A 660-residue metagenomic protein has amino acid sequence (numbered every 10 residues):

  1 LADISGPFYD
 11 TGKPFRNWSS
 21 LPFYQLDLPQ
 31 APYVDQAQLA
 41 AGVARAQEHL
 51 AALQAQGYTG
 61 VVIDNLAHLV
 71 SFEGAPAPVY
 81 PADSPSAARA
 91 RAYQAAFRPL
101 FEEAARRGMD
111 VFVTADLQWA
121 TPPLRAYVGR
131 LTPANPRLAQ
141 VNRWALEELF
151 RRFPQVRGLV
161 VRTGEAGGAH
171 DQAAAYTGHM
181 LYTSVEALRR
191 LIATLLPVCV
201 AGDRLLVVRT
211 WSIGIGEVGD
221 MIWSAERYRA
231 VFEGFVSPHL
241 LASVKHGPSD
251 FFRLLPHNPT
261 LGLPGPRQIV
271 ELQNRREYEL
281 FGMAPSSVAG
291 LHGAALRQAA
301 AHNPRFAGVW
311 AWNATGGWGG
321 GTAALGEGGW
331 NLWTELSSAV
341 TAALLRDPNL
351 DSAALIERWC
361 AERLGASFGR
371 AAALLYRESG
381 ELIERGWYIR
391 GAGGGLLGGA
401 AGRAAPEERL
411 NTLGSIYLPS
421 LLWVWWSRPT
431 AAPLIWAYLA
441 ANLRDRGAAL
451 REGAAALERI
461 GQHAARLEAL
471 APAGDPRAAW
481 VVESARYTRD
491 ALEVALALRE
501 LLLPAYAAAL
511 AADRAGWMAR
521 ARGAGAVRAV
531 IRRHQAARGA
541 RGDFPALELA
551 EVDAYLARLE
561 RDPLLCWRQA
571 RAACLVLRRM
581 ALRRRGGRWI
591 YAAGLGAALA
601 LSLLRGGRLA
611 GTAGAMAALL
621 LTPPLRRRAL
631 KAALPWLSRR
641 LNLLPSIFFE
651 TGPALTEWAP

Functional and structural regions predicted by a protein language model:
L1-G164, A169-H170, V200, L296: Feature activates predominantly on carbohydrate-active enzymes
A2, S19, V61-I63, V111-A115 (+5 more regions): Hydrophobic faces of well-ordered beta-strands that scaffold small-molecule active sites in alpha/beta enzyme cores
P7, L66-H68, D116-A120, G164-A166 (+4 more regions): Active-site beta-loop-alpha junctions enriched in small/polar residues
D35, A75-A87, Y127-L131, A169-E186 (+2 more regions): Short, flexible/disordered intra-domain loops and linkers
R137-L240: Active-site neighborhood of glycoside hydrolase catalytic domains
P238-G320, W426, A431-R451: Active-site core of glycosidic bond-cleaving carbohydrate-active enzymes
G308-L577: C-terminal non-catalytic alpha-helical accessory regions
R578-P660: Short amphipathic, positively biased membrane-proximal segments that drive organelle/inner-membrane targeting
